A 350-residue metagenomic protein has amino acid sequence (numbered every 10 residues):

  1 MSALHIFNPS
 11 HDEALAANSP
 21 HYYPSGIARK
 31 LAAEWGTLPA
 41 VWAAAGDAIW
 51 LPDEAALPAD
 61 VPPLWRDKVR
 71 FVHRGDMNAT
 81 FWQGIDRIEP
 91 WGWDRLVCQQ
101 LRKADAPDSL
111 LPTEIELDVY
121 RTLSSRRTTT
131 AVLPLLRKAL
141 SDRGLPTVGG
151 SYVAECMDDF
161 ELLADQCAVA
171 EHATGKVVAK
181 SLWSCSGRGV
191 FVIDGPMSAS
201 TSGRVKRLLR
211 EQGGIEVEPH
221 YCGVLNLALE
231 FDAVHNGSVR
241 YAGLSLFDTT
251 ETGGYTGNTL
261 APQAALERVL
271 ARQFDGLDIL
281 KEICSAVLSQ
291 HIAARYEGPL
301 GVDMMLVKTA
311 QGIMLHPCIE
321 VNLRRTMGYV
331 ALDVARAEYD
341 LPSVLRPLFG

Functional and structural regions predicted by a protein language model:
M1-W50: N-terminal-proximal low-complexity accessory segments that begin disordered and transition into the first
R29-W42, W50-D165, S184-C185: Conserved N-proximal alpha/beta basic substrate-recognition cap immediately N-terminal to, or forming the N-lobe
G150-A154, K176-T201, A228, E251-V269: Glycine-rich phosphate-binding loop of ATP-grasp-fold ATP-dependent ligases
L162-G175, D303-M314: A short acidic-Thr-Gly-centered motif at the start of a beta-strand
A170-V192, G213-G223, V302, E320: ATP-grasp fold ATP-binding core
S200-Y255, M305-C318, T326: Phosphate-binding site of ATP-dependent enzymes
E211-Q212, P219, Y241, G253-I313: A long amphipathic alpha-helix within ATP-dependent nucleotide-binding catalytic cores
F274-D275, Y296, Q311-L315, L323-G350: C-terminal active-site "lid" helix and adjoining low-complexity regulatory extension at the edge of ATP-using catalytic
